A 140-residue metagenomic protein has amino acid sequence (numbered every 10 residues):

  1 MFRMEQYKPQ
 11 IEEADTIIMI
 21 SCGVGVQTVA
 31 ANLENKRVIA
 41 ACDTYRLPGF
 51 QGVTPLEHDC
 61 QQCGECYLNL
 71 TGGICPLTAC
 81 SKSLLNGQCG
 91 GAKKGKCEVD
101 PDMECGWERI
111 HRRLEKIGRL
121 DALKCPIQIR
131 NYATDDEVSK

Functional and structural regions predicted by a protein language model:
M1: Ligand-binding beta-strand-loop-alpha-helix segment within the catalytic cores of soluble metabolic enzymes
E5-I17, A31-L70, I74-K140: Iron-sulfur (Fe-S) cluster-binding modules
M19-G23: N-terminal glycine-rich "phosphate-gripper" loop used for MgATP/nucleotide binding and carboxylate activation
G25-T28: Short, well-ordered alpha-helical microsegments
